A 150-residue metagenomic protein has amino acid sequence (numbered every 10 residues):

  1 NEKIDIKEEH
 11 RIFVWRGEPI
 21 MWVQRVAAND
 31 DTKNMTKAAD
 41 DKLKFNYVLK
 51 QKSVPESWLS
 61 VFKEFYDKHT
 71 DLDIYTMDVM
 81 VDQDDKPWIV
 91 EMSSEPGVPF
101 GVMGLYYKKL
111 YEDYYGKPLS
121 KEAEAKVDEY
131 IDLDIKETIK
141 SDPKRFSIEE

Functional and structural regions predicted by a protein language model:
N1, M77, V90: Active-site flanking residues adjacent to catalytic metal/cofactor-binding acidic residues
N1-F65: Phosphate-binding site of ATP-dependent enzymes
I6-E8, L72-Y75: Short beta-strand or tight-loop elements that sit immediately N-terminal to catalytic metal-binding acidic residues
V14-R16, V79-Q83: Short, low-complexity Ser/Thr-rich regulatory SLiMs
S53, T70-L72, V81-E150: C-terminal active-site "lid" helix and adjoining low-complexity regulatory extension at the edge of ATP-using catalytic
F62, Y75-M80: Short glycine-rich, acidic/polar surface loops and turns
